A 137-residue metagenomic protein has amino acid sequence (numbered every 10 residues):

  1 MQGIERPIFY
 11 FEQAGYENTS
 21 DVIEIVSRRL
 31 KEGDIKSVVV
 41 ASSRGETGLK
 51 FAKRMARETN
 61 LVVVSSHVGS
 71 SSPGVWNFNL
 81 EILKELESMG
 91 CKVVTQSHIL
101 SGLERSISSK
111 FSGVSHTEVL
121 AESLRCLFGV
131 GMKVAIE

Functional and structural regions predicted by a protein language model:
M1-R28, E32: Glycine-rich phosphate-binding "P-loop"
I4-I8, T59-L124: Long, charge-dense
I8, I35, E46-T47, A56-V62: Secreted/extracellular ectodomain signature
Y10-Q13, A121-K133: Flexible, glycine/proline-enriched loop segments at strand-loop-helix junctions that form or flank small-ligand binding
G15-T19, T95, L100, G129-K133: Glycine-rich oxoanion-binding loops at beta->alpha junctions
I25-V26, V134-E137: Phosphate-interacting basic helix/loop segments used at nucleotide- and nucleic-acid interfaces
V38-G48, H67-S70, F128-A135: Gly/Ser/Thr-rich loops at beta-strand to alpha-helix junctions that form or flank small-molecule/cofactor-binding
